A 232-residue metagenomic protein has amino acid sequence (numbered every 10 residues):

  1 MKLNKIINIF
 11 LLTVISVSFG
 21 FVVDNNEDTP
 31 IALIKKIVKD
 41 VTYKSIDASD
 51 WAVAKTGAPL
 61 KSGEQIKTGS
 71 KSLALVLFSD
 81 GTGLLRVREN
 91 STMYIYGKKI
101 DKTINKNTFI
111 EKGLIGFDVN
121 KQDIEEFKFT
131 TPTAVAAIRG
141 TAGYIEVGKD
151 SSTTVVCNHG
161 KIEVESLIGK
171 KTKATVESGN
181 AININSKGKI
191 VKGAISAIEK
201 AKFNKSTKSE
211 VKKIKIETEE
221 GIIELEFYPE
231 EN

Functional and structural regions predicted by a protein language model:
K2-T29, D50-T56, G69, L75-R88 (+2 more regions): C-terminal interaction modules
D24-V41: Short N-terminal segments immediately surrounding and downstream of signal-peptide cleavage
V38-D50: Short beta-strand segments and strand-loop junctions that repeat across beta-rich extracellular domains
E64-S70: A short, solvent-exposed beta-strand micro-motif common in secreted/extracellular proteins
I100-I145: Surface-exposed, polar helix/loop patches in the mature regions of secreted/periplasmic/lumenal proteins that form
